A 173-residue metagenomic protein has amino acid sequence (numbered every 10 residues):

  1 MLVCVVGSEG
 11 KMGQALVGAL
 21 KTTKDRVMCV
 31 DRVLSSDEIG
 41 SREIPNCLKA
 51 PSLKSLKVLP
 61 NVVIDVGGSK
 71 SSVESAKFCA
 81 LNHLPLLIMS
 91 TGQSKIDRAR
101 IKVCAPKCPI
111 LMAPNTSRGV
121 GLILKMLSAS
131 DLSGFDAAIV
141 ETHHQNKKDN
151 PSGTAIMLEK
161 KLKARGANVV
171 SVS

Functional and structural regions predicted by a protein language model:
L2-K57, G134-S173: C-terminal substrate-binding/catalytic lobe of Rossmann-fold NAD(P)-dependent oxidoreductases
L20, C79, K102-A105, L162: A generic structural signal for well-ordered alpha-helical segments
V27, L86-L87, I110-M112: Hydrophobic beta-strand scaffold residues
V63-I64: N-terminal Rossmann-like NAD(P) cofactor-binding module of classical short-chain dehydrogenase/reductase
G67: Conserved NAD(P)H cofactor-binding loop of Rossmann-fold oxidoreductase domains
K70, A76-K77, S90-I110, R118-G121 (+1 more regions): Rossmann-fold NAD(P)-binding glycine/threonine-rich loop
N82-P85, P106-C108: A short helix->loop->beta-strand "cap" motif at the edges of active sites that frequently abuts
M89-S90, A113, A138-T142: Short, conserved beta-strand edge motifs with alternating hydrophobic and charged residues
